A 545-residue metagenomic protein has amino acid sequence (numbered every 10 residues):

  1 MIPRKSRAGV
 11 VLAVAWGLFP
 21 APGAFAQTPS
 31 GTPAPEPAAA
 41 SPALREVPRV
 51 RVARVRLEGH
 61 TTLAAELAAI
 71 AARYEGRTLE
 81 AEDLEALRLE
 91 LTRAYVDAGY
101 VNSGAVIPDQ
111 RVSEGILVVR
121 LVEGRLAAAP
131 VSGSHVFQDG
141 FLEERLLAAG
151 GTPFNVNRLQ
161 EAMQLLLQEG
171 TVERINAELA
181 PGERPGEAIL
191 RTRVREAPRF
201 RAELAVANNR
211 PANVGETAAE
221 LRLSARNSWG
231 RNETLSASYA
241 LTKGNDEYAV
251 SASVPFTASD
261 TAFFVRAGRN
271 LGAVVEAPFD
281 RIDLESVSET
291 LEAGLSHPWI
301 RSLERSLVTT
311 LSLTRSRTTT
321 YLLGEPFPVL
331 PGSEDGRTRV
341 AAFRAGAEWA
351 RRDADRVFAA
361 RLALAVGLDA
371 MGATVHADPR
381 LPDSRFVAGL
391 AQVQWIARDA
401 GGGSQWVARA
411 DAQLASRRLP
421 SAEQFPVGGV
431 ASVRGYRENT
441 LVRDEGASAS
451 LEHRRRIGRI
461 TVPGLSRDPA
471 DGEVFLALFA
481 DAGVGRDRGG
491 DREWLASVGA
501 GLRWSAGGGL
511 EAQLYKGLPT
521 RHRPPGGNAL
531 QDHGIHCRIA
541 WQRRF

Functional and structural regions predicted by a protein language model:
Q27-R210, R222, S238-A249, V387-G389 (+1 more regions): Periplasmic polypeptide-binding modules associated with outer-membrane biogenesis and secretion
A177, F200-R210, L221-A225, R231-K243 (+5 more regions): Transmembrane beta-strand segments that form the barrel wall of outer-membrane beta-barrel proteins
E183-P185, A212-E216, L241-E247, L284-T290 (+9 more regions): Transmembrane beta-barrel outer-membrane domains
F200-A202, W229-L235, A258-F264, G272-A273 (+6 more regions): Repeated loop/turn-to-beta-strand initiation elements of outer-membrane beta-barrel proteins
A202-V206, L223, L235-Y239, F263-A267 (+9 more regions): Membrane-embedded beta-strand positions of outer-membrane beta-barrel proteins
A219-S228, Y248-A267, E289-H297, F343-R351 (+4 more regions): Feature captures outer-membrane beta-barrel proteins of Gram-negative bacteria and organelles
A262-L419, G485: Transmembrane beta-strand segments of outer-membrane beta-barrel domains in Gram-negative and organellar OMPs
V375-F545: C-terminal transmembrane beta-barrel domains of outer membrane proteins
